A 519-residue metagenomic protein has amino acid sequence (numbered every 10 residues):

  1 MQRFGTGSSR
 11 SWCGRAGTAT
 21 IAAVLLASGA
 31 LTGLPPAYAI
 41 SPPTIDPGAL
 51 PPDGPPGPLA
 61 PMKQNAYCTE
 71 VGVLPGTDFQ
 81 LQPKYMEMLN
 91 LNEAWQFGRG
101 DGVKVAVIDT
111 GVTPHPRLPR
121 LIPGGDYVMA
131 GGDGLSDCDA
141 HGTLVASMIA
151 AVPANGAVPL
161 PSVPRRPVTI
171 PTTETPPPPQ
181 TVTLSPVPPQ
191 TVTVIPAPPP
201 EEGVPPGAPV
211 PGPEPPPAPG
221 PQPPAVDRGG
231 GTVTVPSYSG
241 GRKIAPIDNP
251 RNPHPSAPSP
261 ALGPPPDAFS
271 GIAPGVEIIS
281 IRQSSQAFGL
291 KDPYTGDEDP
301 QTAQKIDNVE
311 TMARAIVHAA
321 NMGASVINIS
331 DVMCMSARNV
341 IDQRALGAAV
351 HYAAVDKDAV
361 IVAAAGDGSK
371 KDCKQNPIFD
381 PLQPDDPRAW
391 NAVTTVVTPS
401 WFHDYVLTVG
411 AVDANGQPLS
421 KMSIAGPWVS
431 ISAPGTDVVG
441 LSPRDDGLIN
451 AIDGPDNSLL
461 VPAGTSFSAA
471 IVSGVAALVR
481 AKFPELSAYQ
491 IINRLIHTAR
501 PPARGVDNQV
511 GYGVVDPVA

Functional and structural regions predicted by a protein language model:
M1-S41: Secretory targeting and sorting signals
Y38-L50: Cleaved targeting-peptide boundary
T44-D46, G54-P83, M88-S280, S284-I306 (+1 more regions): Active-site core segment of subtilase-fold serine proteases
D101-V105, P274-I279, N321-I327, V355-I361 (+2 more regions): Loop/turn elements at helix/coil->beta-strand transitions in domains of secreted/extracellular proteins
D109, D385-A477: Extracellular S/T/G-rich loop segment that most often corresponds to the catalytic His/Ser-adjacent loop
T110-P114, Y127-M129, A154-N155, S284-F288 (+7 more regions): Solvent-exposed loop/turn segments at secondary-structure junctions within structured extracellular/periplasmic domains
V204, A287-T398, S458-A463, F467: Substrate-binding/access-modulating region of protease and related hydrolase catalytic domains
F483-A519: C-terminal subdomain of the subtilisin-like protease fold in secreted/lumenal serine endopeptidases
